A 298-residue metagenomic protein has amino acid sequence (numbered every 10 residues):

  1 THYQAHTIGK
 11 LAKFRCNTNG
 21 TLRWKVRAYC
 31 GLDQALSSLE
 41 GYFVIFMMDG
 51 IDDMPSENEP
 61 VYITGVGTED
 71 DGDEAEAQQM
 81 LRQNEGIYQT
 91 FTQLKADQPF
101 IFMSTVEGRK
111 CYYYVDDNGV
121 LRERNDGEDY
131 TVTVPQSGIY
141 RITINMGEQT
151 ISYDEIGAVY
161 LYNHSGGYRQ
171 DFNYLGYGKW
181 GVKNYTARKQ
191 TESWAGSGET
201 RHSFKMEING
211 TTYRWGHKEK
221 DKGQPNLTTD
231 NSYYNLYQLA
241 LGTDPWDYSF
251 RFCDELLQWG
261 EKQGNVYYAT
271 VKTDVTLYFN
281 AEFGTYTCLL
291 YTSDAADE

Functional and structural regions predicted by a protein language model:
T1-S293: Insoluble glucan recognition modules
D294-E298: A short, hydrophobic C-terminal helix/tail in secreted or cell-surface proteins
